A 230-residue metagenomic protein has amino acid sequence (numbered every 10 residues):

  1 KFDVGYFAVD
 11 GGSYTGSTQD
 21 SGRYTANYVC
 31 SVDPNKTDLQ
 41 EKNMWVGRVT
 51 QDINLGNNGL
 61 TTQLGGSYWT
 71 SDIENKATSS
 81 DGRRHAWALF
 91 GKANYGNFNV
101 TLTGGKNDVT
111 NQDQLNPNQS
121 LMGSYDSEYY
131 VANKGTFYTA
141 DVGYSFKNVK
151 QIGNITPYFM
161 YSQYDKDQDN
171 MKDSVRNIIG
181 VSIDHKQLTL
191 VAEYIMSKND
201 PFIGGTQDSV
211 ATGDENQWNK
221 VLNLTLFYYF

Functional and structural regions predicted by a protein language model:
K1-I73: Aromatic- and glycine-enriched pocket-lining scaffold segments that form the walls of small-molecule binding clefts
K1-V9, S13, S80, R84 (+3 more regions): Outer-membrane beta-barrel transmembrane strands
G11-Q40, N75-S79, V109-N133, D200-W218: Solvent-exposed loop segments that connect transmembrane elements
S13-R23, S31, P157, Y161 (+1 more regions): C-terminal/domain-terminus segments
K42-V46, R84-A86, G135-T139, S174-I178 (+1 more regions): Transmembrane beta-barrel architecture of outer-membrane proteins
G47-V49, V142, N216-F230: Outer-membrane beta-barrel "beta-signal"
D52, N57-D167, V175, Y228: Detector for outer-membrane/organellar transmembrane beta-barrel domains, recognizing the amphipathic beta-strand
G180-P201: C-terminal closing repeat unit and adjoining cap/tail of repeat-based domains
